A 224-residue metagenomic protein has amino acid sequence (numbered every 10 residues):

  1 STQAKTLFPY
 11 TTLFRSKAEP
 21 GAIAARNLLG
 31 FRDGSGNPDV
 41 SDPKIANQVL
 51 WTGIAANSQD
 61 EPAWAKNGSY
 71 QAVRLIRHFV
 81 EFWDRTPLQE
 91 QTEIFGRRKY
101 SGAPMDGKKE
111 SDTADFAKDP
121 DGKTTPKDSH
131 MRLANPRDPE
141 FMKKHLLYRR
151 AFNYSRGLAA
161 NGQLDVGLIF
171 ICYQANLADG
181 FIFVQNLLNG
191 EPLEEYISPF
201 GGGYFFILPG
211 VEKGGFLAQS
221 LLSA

Functional and structural regions predicted by a protein language model:
S1, T11-A224: Long, histidine/aromatic-enriched segments associated with O2/redox biology
Q3-K5: Hydrophobic alpha-helices of bacterial signal-transduction systems
